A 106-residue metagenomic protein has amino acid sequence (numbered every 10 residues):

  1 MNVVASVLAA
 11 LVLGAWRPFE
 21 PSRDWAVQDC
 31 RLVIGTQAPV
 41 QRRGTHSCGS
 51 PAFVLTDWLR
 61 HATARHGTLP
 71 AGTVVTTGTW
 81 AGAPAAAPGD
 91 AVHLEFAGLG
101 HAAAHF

Functional and structural regions predicted by a protein language model:
M1-S50, A85, H101-F106: Catalytic-core "active-site belt" of small-molecule-metabolizing enzymes, emphasizing His/Asp/Glu-rich regions
V4-A5, A26, A62, T68 (+2 more regions): Generic hydrophobic-segment detector
R31-I34, P51-A52, R60-A62, L94-A97: Short, low-complexity, polar/charged sequence segments that are solvent-exposed and flexible
Q41-R42, L59-H61, L69, A97 (+1 more regions): Short, surface-exposed, polar/charged, turn-prone segments marking secondary-structure boundaries
V54-A83: A conserved acidic, glycine/proline-rich C-terminal tail/linker
T76-F106: Conserved catalytic-core subdomain
